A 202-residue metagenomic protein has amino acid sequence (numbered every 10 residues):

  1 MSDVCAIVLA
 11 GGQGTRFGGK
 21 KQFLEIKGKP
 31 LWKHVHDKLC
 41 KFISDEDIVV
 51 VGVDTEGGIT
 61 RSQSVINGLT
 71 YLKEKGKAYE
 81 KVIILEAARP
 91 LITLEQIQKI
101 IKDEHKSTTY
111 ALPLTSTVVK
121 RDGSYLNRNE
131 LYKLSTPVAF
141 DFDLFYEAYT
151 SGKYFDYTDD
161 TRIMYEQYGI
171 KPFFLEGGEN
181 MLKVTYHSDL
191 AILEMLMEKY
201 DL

Functional and structural regions predicted by a protein language model:
S2, K133-L202: Conserved alpha/beta core of the MobA/IspD/sugar-nucleotide pyrophosphorylase nucleotidyltransferase superfamily
S2-V53: N-terminal glycine-rich phosphate-binding loop and ensuing alpha1 helix
V4-A6, V82, P172: Conserved hydrophobic helix-helix packing surfaces used for dimerization/oligomerization
V8, W32, G68, E86 (+3 more regions): Residue-level signal for inorganic ion chemistry
A10-Q13, G58, H187: Glycine-rich beta-strand-to-loop/alpha-helix junction loops that act as flexible
K21, I26, P30, I59 (+3 more regions): Residues at secondary-structure transition points
I26, V119-R121, K183-T185: Short beta-strand-to-turn element immediately C-terminal to the catalytic PLP-Schiff-base lysine in fold type I
T55-Y125, S135-T136: Conserved beta-loop-beta/alpha segment of the NTase-like Rossmann-fold superfamily that binds/positions NTPs
